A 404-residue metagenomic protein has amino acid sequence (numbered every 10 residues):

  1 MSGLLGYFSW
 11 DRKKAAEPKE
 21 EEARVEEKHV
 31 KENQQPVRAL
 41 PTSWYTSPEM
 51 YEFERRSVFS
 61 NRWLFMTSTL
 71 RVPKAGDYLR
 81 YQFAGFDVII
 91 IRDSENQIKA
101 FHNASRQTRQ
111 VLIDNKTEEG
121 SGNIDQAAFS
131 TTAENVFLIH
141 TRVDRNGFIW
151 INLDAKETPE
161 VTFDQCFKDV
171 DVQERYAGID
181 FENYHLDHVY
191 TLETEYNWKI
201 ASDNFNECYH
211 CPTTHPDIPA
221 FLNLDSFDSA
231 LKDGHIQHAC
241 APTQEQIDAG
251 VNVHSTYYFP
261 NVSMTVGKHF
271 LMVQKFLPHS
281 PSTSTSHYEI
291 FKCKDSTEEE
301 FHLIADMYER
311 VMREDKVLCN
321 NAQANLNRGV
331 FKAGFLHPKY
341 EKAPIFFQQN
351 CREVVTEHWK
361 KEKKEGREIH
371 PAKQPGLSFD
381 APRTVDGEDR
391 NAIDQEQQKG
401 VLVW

Functional and structural regions predicted by a protein language model:
M1-A15: Terminal signal-anchor or tail-anchor transmembrane helices that tether membrane-associated enzymes to cellular
E21-W44, E182: Short, contiguous pre-domain boundary segments
N33, W44-F83, V88-I89: Non-catalytic accessory segments flanking enzyme active sites
P36, S43, S47, R55-N61 (+3 more regions): N-terminal cysteine/histidine-rich coordination modules
S60-P73, G120-D125, T256-P260: Short Pro/Gly-enriched beta-strand edge/turn motifs at strand-loop
M66-T67, V111-N115, D187: Local beta-strand/beta-hairpin segments that build beta-sheet-rich folds
V72-K168: Rieske [2Fe-2S] iron-sulfur-binding domain
I91-D93, Q97, H140-W404: C-terminal catalytic domain of Rieske-type non-heme iron oxygenases
